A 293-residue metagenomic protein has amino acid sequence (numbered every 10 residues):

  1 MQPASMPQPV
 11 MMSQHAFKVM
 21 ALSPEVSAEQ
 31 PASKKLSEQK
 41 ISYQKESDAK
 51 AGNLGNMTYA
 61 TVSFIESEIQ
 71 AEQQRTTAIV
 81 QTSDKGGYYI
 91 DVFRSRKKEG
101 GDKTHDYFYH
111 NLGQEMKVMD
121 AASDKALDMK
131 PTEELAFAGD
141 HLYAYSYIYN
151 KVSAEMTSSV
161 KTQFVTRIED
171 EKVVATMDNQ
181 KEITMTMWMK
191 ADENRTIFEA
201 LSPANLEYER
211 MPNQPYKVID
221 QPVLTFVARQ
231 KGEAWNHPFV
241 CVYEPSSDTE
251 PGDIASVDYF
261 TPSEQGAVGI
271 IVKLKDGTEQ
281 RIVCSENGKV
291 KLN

Functional and structural regions predicted by a protein language model:
M1-D128, W235, C241, S247 (+1 more regions): Catalytic and substrate-binding regions of extracellular carbohydrate-active enzymes, especially polysaccharide lyases
P3, P7-Q8, A16, S23 (+10 more regions): Low-complexity, intrinsically disordered short peptide segments enriched in small/polar/basic residues
A4, V10-M11, A16-F17, V26 (+11 more regions): Compositionally biased, intrinsically disordered low-complexity segments enriched in polar/proline residues
T77-Q81, L112, M189-N194, A204-L206 (+1 more regions): A short, sequence-level motif marking secondary-structure junctions
F108-N194: Polysaccharide-binding surfaces and accessory modules of carbohydrate-active proteins
V118, G139, A154, V160 (+5 more regions): Non-catalytic terminal regions with compositionally biased, polar/charged low complexity
